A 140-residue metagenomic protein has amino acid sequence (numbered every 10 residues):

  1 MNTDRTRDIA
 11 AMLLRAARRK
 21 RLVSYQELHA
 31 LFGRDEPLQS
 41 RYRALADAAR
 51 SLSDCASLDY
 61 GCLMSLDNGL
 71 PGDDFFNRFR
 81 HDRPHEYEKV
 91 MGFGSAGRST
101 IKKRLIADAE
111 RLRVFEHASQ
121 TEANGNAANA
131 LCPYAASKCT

Functional and structural regions predicted by a protein language model:
M1-D8, L14-A17, L22-T140: Nucleic acid-binding interface residues in structured DNA/RNA-binding domains, emphasizing the DNA-engaging scaffolds
